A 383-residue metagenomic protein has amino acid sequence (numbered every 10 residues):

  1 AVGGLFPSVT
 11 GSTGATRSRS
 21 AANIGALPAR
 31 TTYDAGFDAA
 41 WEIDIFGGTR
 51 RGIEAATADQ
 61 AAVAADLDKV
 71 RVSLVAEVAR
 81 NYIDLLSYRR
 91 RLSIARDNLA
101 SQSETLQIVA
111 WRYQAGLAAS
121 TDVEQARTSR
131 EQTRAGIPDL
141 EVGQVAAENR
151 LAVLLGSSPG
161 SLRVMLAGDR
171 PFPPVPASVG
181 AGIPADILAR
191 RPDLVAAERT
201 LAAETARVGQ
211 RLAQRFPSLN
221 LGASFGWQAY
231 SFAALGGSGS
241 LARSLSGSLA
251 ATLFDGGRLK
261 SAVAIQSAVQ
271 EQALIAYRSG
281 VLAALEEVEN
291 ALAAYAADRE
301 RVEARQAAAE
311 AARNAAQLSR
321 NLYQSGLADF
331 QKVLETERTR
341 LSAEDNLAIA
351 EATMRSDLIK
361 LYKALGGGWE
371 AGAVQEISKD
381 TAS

Functional and structural regions predicted by a protein language model:
A1-G3, A35, T49, A55 (+6 more regions): Amphipathic alpha-helical coiled-coil scaffold segments and their short linker/junction regions
V2-G3, A29, I43-R71, D97 (+9 more regions): Sec/SRP-type N-terminal targeting helices
S12-D38, S161-G180, G209, G222-A262 (+1 more regions): Small/polar, glycine/serine/threonine/aspartate-rich low-complexity segments that form flexible
T49, A58, A65-I183, A294 (+5 more regions): Periplasmic alpha-helical coiled-coil/stalk elements that build and connect Gram-negative outer-membrane
Y113-L117, Y323-L327, A364-G368: A short glycine-centered flexible hinge/capping loop motif at secondary-structure junctions
V153, S157-S158, K360-E370: Long amphipathic alpha-helical coiled-coil segments
A316-M354: C-terminal structured "cap/appendage" subdomains that terminate the fold
